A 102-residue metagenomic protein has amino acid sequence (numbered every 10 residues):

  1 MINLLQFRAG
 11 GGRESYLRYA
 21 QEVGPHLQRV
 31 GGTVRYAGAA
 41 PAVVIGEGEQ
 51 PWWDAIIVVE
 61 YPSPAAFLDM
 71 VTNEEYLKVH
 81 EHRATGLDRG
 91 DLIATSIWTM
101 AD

Functional and structural regions predicted by a protein language model:
M1-A55, P62-A66, S96-D102: Short S/T/G/P-rich N-terminal loop/turn motif that feeds into the first structured element of a domain
V43, V58, A65-D102: Short, Lys/Arg-rich amphipathic alpha-helical interaction segments that bind nucleic acids or acidic protein surfaces
